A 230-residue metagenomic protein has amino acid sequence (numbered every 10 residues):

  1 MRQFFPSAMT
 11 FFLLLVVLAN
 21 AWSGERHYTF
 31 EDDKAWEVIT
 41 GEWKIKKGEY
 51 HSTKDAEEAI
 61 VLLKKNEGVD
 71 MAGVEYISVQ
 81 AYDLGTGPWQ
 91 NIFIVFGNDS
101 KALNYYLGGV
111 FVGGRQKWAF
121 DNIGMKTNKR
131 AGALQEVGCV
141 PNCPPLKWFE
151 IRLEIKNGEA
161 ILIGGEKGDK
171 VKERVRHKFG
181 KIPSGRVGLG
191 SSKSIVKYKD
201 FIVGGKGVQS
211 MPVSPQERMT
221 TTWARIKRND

Functional and structural regions predicted by a protein language model:
M1-M9: Bacterial N-terminal signal peptides that target proteins for export
W22-E42, S214-K227: Extracellular carbohydrate-recognition regions
F30, I77-V79, P141-G164: Short tryptophan-centered beta-strand motifs in secreted/extracellular beta-sheet-rich domains of glycan-recognition
F30, K199-V203: Extracellular beta-strand elements of beta-rich domains used for carbohydrate recognition/degradation or cell-matrix
E42-A59: Short carbohydrate-recognition loop motifs
D55-M125: Secretory/extracellular carbohydrate-interaction modules and structurally similar beta-sandwich "look-alikes"
M125-E150: Short, aromatic/His-centered strand-loop micro-motif at the edge of beta-sheets
R174-K199: Flexible glycan-contacting loops in extracellular carbohydrate-active proteins
